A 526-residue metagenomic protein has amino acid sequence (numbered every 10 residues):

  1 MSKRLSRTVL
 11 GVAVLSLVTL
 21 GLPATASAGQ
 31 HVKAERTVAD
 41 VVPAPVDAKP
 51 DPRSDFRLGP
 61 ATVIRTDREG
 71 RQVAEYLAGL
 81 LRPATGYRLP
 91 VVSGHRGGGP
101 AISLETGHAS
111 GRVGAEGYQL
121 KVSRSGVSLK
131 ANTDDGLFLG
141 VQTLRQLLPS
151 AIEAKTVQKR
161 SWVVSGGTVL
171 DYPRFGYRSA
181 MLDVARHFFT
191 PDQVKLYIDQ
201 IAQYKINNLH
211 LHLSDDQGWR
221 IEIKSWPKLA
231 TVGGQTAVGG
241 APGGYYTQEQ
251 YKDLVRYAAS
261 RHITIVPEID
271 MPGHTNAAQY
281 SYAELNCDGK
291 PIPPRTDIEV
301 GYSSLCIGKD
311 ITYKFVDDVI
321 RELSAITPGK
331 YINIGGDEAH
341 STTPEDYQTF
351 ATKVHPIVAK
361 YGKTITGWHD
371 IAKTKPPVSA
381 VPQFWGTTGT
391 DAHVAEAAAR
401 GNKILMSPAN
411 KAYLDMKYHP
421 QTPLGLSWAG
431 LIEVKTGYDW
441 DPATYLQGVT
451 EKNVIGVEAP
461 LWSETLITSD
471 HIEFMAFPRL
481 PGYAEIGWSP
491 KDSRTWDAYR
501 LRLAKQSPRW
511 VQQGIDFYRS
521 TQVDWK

Functional and structural regions predicted by a protein language model:
S2-G11, L15, A28-P173, S324 (+2 more regions): Acidic, contiguous N-terminal accessory segments
V18-A26: C-terminal segment of classical bacterial N-terminal signal peptides
I64, L81, T133, A180 (+6 more regions): Conserved, mostly hydrophobic/aromatic
V113, G117-G301, Y313, R321-S324 (+1 more regions): Feature activates predominantly on carbohydrate-active enzymes
R178-L182, L209-L211, I265-I269, I332-I334 (+4 more regions): Hydrophobic faces of well-ordered beta-strands that scaffold small-molecule active sites in alpha/beta enzyme cores
A185, S214-G218, E268-H274, D337-A339 (+4 more regions): Active-site beta-loop-alpha junctions enriched in small/polar residues
Y282-V381, W385-N402: Active-site neighborhood of glycoside hydrolase catalytic domains
K375, G386-K526: Flexible, acidic glycine-rich loops studded with aromatic residues
